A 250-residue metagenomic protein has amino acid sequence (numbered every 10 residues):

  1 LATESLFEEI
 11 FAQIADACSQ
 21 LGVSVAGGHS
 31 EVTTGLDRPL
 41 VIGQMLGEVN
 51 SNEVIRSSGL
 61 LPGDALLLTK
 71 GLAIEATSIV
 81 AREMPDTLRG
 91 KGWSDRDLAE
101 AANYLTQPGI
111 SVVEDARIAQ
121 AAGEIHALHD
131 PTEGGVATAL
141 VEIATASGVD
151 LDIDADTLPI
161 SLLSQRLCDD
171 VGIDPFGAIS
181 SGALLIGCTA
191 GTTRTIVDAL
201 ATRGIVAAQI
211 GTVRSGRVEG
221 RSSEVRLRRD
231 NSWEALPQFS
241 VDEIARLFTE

Functional and structural regions predicted by a protein language model:
L1-T87, T212: Glycine-rich anion-binding loops of enzyme active sites
C18, V32-R38, S57-L61, D86 (+6 more regions): Solvent-exposed alpha-helices and their adjacent loops that cap or buttress functional pockets in soluble metabolic
S24-G28, L67-K70, A127-P131, I153-A155 (+2 more regions): General beta-strand structural signal in soluble alpha/beta enzymes
Q44-R56, A99-R117: Active-site glycine-rich loop that binds ribose-phosphate moieties when present
N103-S180: Active-site-proximal betaalpha loop/short-helix elements that scaffold phosphoryl/nucleotidyl transfer chemistry
S181-G187: A short beta-alpha structural unit
C188-T193: Helix N-cap motif at beta-to-alpha junctions
A201-E250: Acidic, Ser/Thr/Pro-rich beta/coil linker or hinge segments at domain junctions
